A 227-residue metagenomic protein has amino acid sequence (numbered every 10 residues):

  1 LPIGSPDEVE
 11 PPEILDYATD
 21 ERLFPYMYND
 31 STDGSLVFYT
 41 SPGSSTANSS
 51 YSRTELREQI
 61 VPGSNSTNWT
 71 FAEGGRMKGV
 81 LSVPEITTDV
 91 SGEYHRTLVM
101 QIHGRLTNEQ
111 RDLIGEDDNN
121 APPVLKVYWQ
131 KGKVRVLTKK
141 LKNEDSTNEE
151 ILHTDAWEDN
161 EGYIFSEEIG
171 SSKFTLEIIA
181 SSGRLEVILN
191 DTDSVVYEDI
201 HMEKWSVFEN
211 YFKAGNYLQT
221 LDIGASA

Functional and structural regions predicted by a protein language model:
L1, G74-R76, T88-H95, E198-A227: Ligand-recognition surfaces built from glycine- and aromatic
L1-E21: N-terminal module-boundary/linker segments of secreted carbohydrate-active enzymes
A18-E144: Secretory/extracellular carbohydrate-interaction modules and structurally similar beta-sandwich "look-alikes"
N68-W69, E116, F165-E167, L176 (+1 more regions): Residues embedded in well-ordered secondary-structure elements
G79, E167, S172-S181, L185-V187: Short tryptophan-centered beta-strand motifs in secreted/extracellular beta-sheet-rich domains of glycan-recognition
T138-T175: Short, aromatic/His-centered strand-loop micro-motif at the edge of beta-sheets
E150-I151, E158, V196-Y197, E203-W205: Active-site signature of cysteine proteases
I188-D193: Short strand-turn-strand beta-turns centered on an Asx-Gly dipeptide
